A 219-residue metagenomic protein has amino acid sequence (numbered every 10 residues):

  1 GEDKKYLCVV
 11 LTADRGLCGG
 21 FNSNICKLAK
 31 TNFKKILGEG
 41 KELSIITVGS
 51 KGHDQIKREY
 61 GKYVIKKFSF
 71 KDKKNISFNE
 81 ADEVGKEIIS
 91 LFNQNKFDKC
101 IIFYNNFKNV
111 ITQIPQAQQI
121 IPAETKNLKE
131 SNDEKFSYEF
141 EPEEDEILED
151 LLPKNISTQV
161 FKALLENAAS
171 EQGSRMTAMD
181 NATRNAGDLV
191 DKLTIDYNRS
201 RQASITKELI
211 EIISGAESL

Functional and structural regions predicted by a protein language model:
G1-L219: C-terminal beta-strand-loop-alpha-helix "lid" module of Rossmann-like NAD(P)-dependent dehydrogenases
